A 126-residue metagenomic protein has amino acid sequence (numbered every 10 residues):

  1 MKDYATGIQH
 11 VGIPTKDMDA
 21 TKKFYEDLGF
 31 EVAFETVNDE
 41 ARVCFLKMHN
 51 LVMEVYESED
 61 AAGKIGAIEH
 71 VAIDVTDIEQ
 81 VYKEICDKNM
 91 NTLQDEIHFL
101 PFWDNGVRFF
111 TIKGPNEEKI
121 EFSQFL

Functional and structural regions predicted by a protein language model:
M1-D19, E69-V71, S123-L126: N-terminal beta-strand motif that seeds the catalytic metal site of vicinal oxygen chelate
M1-K2, D87-L126: Vicinal oxygen chelate
G7, E40-R42, A67, G106: Exposed loop/turn and edge beta-strand positions of beta-sandwich/beta-sheet ligand-binding modules
I13-M53: Core segments of cupin and vicinal oxygen chelate
R42, S58-E59, I97-F102: Short, solvent-exposed loop/turn elements at beta->coil junctions and helix N-caps that rim active or binding pockets
V43, V52, A72, F109-T111: Short hydrophobic/aromatic beta-strand element in the GNAT-like acyltransferase core that lines or flanks the acyl-donor
E79-E84: Short amphipathic alpha-helices within nucleic acid-binding modules
